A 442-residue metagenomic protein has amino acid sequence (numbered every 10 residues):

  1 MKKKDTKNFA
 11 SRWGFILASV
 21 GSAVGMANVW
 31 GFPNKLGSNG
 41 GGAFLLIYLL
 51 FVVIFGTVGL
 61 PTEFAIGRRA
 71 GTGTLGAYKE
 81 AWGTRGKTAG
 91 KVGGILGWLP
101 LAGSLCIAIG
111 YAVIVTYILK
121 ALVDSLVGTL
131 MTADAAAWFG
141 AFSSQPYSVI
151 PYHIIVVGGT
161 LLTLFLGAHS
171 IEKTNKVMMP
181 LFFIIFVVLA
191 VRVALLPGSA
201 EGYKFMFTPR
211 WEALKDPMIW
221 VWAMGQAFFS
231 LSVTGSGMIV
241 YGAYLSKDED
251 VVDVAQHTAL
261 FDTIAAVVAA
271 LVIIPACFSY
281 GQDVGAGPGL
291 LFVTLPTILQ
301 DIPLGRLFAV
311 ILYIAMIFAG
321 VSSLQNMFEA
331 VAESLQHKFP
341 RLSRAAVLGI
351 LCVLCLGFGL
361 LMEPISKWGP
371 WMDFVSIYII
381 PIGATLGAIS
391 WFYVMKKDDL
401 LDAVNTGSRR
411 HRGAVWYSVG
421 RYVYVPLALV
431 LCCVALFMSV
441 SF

Functional and structural regions predicted by a protein language model:
M1-G31, G59-F64, R68-I95, S246-D250 (+1 more regions): Membrane-interface "cap" regions at the ends of multi-pass membrane proteins
K2-D5, F9, E172-V321, F339: Membrane-embedded translocation segments of transport machinery
K3-T6, N34-N39, T72-L99, A112-H169 (+5 more regions): Inter-helical loop and helix-membrane interface segments of multi-pass membrane transporters/permeases
N8, G14-I16, S22, V149-P151 (+6 more regions): Loop-to-transmembrane helix boundary motifs in multi-pass membrane proteins
A10, L17-A27, S104-A108, A112 (+6 more regions): Hydrophobic, membrane-embedded alpha-helices of multi-pass small-molecule transporters
S11-F51, S236-G242, E249-Q256, L260-T263 (+3 more regions): Transmembrane helix-boundary motif of multi-pass solute transporters/channels
N34-Y48, G67-G73, S170-M178, D253 (+6 more regions): Transmembrane helix-loop boundary segments of multi-pass membrane transporters
L96-L101, Q145, F328, A332-C352 (+2 more regions): C-terminal membrane-solvent junction of multi-pass transporters and transport-like membrane proteins
